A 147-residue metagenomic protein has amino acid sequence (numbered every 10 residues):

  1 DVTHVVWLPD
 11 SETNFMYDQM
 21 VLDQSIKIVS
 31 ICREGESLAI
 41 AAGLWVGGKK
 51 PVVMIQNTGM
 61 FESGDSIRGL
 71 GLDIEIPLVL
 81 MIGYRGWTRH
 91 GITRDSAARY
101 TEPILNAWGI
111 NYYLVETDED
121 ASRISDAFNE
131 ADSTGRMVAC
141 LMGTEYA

Functional and structural regions predicted by a protein language model:
D1-A147: Thiamine diphosphate
